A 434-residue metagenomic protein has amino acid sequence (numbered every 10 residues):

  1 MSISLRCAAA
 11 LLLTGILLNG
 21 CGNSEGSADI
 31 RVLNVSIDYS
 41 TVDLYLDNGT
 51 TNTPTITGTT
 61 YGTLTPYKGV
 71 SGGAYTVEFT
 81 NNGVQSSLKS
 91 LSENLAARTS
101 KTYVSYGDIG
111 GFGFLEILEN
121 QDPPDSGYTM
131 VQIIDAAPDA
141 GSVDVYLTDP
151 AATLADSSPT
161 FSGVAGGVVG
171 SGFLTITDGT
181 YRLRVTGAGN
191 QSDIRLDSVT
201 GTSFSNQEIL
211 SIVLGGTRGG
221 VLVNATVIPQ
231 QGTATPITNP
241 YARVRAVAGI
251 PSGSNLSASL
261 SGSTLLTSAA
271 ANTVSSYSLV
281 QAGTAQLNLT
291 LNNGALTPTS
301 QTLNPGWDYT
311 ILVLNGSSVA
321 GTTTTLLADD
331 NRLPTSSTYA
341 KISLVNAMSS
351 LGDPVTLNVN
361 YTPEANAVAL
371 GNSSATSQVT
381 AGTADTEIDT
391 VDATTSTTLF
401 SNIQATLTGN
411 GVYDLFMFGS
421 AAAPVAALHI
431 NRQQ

Functional and structural regions predicted by a protein language model:
M1-N19: Sec-dependent bacterial lipoprotein signal peptides
C21-Q434: Intrinsically disordered, low-complexity polar regions and short flexible loop motifs
